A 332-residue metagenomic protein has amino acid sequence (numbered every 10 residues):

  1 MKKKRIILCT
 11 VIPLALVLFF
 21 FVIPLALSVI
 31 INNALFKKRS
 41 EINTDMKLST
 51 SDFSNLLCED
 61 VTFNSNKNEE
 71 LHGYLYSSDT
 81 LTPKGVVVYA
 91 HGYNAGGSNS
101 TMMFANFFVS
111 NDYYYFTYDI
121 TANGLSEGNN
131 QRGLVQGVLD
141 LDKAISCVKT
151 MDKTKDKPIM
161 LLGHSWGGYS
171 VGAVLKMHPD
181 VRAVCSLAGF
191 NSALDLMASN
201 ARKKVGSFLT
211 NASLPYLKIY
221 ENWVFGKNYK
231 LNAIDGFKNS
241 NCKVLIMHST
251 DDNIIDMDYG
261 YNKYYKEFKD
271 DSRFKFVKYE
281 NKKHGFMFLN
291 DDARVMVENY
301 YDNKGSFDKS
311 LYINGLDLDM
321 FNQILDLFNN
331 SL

Functional and structural regions predicted by a protein language model:
V17-N64, Y74, Y301-G305: An N-terminal hydrophobic leader/cap segment in hydrolases
Y93-F107, I120, D258: The serine-hydrolase catalytic nucleophile loop
F107-E127: Conserved alpha/beta-hydrolase
Q131-D152: Alpha/beta-hydrolase active-site loop
A173-G226: Hydrolase active-site cap/lid region
S240, I246-D252: Short beta-strand/loop motif that positions the catalytic acidic residue of the alpha/beta-hydrolase fold
C242, D256-E267, D291-D292: Short alpha-helix in the alpha/beta-hydrolase fold that links the catalytic acid
D271-L332: C-terminal catalytic histidine-bearing segment of alpha/beta-hydrolase fold enzymes
